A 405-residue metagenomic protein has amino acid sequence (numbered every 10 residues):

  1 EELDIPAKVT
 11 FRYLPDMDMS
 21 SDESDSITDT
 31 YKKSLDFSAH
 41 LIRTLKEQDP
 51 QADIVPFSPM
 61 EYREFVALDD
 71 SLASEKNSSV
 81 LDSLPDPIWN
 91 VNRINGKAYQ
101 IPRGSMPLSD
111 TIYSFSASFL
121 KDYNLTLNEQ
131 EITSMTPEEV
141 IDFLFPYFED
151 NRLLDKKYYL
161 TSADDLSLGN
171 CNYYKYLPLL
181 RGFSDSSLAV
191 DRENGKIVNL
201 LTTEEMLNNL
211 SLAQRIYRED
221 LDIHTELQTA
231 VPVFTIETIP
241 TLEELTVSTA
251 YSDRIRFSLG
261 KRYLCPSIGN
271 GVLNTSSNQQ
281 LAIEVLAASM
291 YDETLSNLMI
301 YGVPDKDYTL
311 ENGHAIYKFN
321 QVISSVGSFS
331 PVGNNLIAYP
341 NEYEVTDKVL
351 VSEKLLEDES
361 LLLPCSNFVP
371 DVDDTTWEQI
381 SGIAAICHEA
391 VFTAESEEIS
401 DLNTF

Functional and structural regions predicted by a protein language model:
E1-F405: Extracytoplasmic/secretory soluble proteins
